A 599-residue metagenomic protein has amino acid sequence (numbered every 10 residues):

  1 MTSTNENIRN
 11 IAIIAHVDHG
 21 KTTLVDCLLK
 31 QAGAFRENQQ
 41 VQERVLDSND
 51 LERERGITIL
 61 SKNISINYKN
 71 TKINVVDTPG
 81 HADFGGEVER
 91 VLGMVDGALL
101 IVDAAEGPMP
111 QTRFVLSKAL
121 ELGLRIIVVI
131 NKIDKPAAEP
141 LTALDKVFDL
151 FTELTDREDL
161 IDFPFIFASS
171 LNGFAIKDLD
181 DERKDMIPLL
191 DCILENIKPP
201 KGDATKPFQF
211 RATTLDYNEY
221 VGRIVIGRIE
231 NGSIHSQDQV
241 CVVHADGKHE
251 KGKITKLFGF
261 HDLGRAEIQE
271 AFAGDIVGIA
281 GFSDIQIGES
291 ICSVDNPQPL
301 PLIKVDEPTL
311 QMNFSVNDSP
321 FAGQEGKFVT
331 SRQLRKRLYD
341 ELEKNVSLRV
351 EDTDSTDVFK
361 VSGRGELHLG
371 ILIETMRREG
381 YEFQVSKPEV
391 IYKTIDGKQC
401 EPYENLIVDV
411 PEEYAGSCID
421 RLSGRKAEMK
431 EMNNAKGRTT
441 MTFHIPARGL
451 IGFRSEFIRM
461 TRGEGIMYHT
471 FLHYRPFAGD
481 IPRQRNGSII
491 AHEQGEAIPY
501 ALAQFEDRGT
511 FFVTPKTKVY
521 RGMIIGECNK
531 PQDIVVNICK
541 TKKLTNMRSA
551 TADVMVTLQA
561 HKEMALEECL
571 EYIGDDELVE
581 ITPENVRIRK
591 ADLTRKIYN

Functional and structural regions predicted by a protein language model:
M1-V102, E106, K146, L215: P-loop NTPase switch module centered on the Walker A-proximal segment
E6-T22, A82, V95, A105-S117 (+14 more regions): Conserved structured catalytic cores and adjacent interaction surfaces of nucleotide-binding/hydrolyzing enzymes
D18, L24, G56, V75-D77 (+17 more regions): Residue-level signature of catalytic and energy-coupling elements of molecular machines, predominantly ATP/GTP-dependent
Q40-L46, L154-I166, P200-R211, G247-F260 (+8 more regions): Interdomain boundary/hinge elements
R125, K135-E195: Canonical P-loop GTPase G-domain recognition
Q209-M312, A322-Q324, N486, G495-T545 (+2 more regions): Conserved nucleotide-binding/hydrolysis modules and their immediate coupling elements across P-loop/ASCE NTPase motors
S315-V329, L406-Y414: Short, surface-exposed ligand-recognition loops at beta-strand->loop->(often short) alpha-helix junctions that present
S319-L342, M555, Q559: A short, contiguous, amphipathic alpha-helix enriched in charged residues
